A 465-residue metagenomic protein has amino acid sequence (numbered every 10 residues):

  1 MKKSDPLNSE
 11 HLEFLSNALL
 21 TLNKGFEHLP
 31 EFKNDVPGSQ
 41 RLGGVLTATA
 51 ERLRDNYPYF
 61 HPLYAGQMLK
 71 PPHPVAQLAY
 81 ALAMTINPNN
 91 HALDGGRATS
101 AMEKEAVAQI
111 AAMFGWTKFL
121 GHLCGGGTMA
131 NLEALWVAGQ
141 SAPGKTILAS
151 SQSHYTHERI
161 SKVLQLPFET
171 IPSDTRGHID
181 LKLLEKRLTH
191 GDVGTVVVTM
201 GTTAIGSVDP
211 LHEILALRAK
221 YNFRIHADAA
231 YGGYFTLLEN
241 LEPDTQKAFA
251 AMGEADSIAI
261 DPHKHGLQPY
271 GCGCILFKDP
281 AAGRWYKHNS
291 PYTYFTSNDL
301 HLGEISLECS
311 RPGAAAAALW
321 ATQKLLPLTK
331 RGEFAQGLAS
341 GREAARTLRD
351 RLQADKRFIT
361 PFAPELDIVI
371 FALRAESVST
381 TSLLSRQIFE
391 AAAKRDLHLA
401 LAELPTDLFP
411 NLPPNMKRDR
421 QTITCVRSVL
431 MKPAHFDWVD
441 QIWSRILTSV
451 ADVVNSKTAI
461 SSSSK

Functional and structural regions predicted by a protein language model:
M1-T117, A391, D396-L399, P410-P413 (+3 more regions): N-terminal entrance/gating region of PLP-dependent enzymes' catalytic architecture
S16, G126-K287: Conserved PLP-enzyme active-site core in the AAT-like
N87-D94, W116-H122, F168-I171, V193-M200 (+4 more regions): Glycine- and acidic
I110-E133: Short loop-beta-helix segment that forms the pyridoxal 5′-phosphate
T202, L325-L326, R374-S377, K432-D437: A generic structural motif
Y221, L412-K465: PLP-dependent enzyme catalytic core of the Aspartate aminotransferase-like
L241-K356, F362: Active-site C-terminal subdomain of aminotransferase-like
G303-S310, T322-S340, T347-T422: Conserved small-domain helix->loop->beta segment predominantly found in fold-type I
